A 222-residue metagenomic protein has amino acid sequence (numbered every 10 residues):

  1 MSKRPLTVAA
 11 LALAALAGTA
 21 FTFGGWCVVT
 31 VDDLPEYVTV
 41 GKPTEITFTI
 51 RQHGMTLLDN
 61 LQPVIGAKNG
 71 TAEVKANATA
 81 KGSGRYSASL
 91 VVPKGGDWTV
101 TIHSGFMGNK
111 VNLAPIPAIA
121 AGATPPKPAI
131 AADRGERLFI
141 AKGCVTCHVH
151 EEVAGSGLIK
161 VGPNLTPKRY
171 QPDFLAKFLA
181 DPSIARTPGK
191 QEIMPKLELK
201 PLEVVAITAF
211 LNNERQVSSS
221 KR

Functional and structural regions predicted by a protein language model:
A20-V28: Proline/serine/threonine-rich low-complexity linkers at boundaries of modular beta-sandwich domains
V29-D32, G41-T56, A88: Beta-strand-rich structural segments
V38, A120-I140: Electrostatic cytochrome c docking/interface patches
R51-H53, Q62-N77, V153: Short amphipathic beta-strand segments in non-cytosolic proteins
A80, Y86-A88, V92-K94: Residue-level recognition of secondary-structure-to-loop junctions
D97-G105: Short, aromatic- and glycine-rich surface loops/edge beta-strands on solvent-exposed regions
N109-A118: Edge beta-strands of extracellular beta-sandwich domains
G155-V217: Extracytoplasmic electron-transfer domains, predominantly the class I c-type cytochrome c fold
